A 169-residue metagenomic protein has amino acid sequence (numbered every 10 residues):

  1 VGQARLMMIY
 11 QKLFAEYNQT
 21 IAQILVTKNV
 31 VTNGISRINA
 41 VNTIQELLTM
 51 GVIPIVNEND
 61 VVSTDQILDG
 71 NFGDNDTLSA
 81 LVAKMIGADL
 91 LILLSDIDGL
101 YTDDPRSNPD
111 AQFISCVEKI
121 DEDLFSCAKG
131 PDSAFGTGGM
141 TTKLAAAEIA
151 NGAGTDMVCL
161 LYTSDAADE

Functional and structural regions predicted by a protein language model:
V1-G152: Nucleotide/pyrophosphate-binding catalytic subdomain
D156-L161: Flexible, glycine/charged-enriched surface loops at secondary-structure junctions
Y162-D168: Conserved small/polar residues in nucleotide/adenosyl-binding loops
